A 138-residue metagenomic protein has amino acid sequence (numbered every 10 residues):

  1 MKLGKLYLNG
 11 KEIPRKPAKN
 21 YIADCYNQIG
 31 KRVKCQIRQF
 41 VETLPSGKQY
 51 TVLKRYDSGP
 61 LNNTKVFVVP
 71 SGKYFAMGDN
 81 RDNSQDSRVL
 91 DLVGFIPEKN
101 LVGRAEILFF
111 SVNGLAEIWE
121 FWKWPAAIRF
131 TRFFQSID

Functional and structural regions predicted by a protein language model:
M1-D138: Soluble "head" domains of membrane/secretory-pathway proteins
